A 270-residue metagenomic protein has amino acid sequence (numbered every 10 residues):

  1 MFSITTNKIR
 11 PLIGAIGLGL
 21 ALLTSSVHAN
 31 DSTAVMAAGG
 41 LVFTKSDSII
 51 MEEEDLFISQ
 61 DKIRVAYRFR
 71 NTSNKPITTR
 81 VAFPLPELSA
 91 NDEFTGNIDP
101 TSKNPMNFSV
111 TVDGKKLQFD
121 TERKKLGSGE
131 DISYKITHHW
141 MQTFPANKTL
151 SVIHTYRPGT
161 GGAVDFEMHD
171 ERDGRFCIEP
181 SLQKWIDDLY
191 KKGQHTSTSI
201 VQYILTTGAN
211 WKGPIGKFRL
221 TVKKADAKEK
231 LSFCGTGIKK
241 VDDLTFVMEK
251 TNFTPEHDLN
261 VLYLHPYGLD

Functional and structural regions predicted by a protein language model:
M1-K8: N-terminal secretory signal peptides that target proteins for export/translocation
S3, S26-V27: Short linear motifs centered on Gly/Pro in flexible linkers and helix caps
I13-L23: Bacterial N-terminal signal peptides
V27-D270: Lumenal/extracellular ectodomains and adaptor appendage modules of the eukaryotic vesicle/secretory system
